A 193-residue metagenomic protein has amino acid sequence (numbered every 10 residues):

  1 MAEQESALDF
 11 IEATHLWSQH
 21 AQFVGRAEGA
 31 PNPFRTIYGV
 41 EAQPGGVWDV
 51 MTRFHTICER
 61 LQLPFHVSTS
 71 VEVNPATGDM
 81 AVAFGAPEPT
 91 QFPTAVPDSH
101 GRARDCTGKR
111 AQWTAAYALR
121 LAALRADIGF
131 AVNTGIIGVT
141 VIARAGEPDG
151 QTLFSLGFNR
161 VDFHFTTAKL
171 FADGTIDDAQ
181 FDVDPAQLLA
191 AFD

Functional and structural regions predicted by a protein language model:
M1-D193: Long, charge-dense low-complexity segments
